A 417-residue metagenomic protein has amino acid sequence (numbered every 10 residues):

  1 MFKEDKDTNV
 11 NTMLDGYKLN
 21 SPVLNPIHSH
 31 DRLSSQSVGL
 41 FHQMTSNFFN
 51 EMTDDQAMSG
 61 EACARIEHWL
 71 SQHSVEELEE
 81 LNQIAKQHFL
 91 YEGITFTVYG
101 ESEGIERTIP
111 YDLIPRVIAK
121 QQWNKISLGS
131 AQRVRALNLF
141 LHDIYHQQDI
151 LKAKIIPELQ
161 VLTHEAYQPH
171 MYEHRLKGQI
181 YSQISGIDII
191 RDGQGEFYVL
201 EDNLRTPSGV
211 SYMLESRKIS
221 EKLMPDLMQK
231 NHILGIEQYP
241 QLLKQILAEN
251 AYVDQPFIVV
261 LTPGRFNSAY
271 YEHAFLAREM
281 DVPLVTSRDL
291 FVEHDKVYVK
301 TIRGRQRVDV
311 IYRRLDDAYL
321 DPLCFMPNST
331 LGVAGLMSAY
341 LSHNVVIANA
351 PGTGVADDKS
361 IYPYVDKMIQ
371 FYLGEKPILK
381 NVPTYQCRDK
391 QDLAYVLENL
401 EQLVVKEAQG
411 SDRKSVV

Functional and structural regions predicted by a protein language model:
F2-V417: Preference for protein termini
